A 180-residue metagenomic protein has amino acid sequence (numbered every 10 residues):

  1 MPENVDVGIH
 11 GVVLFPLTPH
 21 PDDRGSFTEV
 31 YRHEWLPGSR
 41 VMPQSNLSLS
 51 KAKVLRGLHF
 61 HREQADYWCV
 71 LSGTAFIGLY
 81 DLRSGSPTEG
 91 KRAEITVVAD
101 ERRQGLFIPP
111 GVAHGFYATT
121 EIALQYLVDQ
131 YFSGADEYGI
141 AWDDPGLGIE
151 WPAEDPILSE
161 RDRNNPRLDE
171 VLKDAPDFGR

Functional and structural regions predicted by a protein language model:
M1-Q104, Y126, Q130-R180: Non-catalytic, conserved peripheral segments adjacent to functional cores
V97-T120: Conserved metal-binding segment of the jelly-roll/cupin
